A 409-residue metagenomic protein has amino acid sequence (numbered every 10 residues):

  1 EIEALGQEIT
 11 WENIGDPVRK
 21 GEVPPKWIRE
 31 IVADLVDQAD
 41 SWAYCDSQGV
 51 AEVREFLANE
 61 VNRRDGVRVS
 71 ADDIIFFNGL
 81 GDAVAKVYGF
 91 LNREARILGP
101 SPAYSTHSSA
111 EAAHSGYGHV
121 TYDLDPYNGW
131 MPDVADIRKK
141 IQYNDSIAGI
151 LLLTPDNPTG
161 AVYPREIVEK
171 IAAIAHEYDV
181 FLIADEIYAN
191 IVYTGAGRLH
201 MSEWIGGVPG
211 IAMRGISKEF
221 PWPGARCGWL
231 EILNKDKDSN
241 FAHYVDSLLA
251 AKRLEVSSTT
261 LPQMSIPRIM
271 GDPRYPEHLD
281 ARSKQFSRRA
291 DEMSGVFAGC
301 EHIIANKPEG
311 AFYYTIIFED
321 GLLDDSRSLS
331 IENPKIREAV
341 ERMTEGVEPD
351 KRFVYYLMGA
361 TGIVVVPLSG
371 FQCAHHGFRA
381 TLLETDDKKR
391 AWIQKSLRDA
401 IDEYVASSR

Functional and structural regions predicted by a protein language model:
E1-G79, K86, D133-D136, I269-D272 (+2 more regions): N-terminal small-domain helix-loop-helix segment of the aminotransferase-like
L5, E177-Y178, V208, T361: Helix C-cap/helix->beta junction micro-motif
E12, L57, I74, I97 (+11 more regions): Generic structural signal for small/hydrophobic residues in well-ordered secondary structure, especially within
N59, R63, V67-R68, S328-R409: PLP-dependent enzyme catalytic core of the Aspartate aminotransferase-like
F90-E111, K139: Conserved PLP-anchoring active-site segment centered on the Schiff-base-forming lysine
L124-R198: Active-site phosphate-binding strand-loop segment of PLP-dependent enzymes
G206-S287, D291-V296, C300, I304 (+2 more regions): Conserved core segment of the aminotransferase class I/II
P267, S283-S294, I304-G321, R327-E341 (+1 more regions): Conserved glycine-rich beta-strand-loop-beta hairpin in the small C-terminal domain of fold type I
